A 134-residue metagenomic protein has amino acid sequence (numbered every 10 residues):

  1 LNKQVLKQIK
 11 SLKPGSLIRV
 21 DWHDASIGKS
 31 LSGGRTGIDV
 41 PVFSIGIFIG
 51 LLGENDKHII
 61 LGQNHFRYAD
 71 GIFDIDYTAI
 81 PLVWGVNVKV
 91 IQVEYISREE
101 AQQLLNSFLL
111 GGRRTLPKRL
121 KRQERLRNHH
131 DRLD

Functional and structural regions predicted by a protein language model:
N2-D134: Conserved RNA-binding domains used in RNP assembly and mRNA/RNA metabolism
